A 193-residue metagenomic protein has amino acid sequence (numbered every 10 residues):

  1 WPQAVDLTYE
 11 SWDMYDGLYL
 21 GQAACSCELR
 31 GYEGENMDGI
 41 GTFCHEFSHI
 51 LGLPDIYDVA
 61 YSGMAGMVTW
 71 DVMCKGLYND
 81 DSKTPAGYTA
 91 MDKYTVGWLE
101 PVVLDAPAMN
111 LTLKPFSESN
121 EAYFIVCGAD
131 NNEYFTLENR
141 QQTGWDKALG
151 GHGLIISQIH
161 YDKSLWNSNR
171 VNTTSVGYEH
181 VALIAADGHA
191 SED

Functional and structural regions predicted by a protein language model:
W1-L149, S157-D162: Extracellular hydrolytic enzyme modules, especially secreted metalloproteases of the metzincin/thermolysin-like class
T42-F43, V68, S168-D193: Extracytoplasmic Ser/Thr/Pro-rich, glycosylation-prone low-complexity segments
D146-E179: C-terminal, active-site-flanking charged/polar segments
